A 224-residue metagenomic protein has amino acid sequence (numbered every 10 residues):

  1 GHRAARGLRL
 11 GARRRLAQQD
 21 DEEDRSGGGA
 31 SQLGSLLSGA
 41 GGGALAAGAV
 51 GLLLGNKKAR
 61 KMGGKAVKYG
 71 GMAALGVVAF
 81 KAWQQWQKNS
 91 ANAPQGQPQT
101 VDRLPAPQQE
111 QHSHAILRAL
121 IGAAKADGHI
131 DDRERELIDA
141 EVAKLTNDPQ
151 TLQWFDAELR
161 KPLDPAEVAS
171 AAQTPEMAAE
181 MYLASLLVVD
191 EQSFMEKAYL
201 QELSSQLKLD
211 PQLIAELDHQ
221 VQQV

Functional and structural regions predicted by a protein language model:
G1-A119, R135-V224: Small-residue-enriched hydrophobic alpha-helices in membranes
I121-A123: Primarily EF-hand calcium-binding motifs
G128: Acidic, glycine-anchored loop motifs typical of Ca2+
